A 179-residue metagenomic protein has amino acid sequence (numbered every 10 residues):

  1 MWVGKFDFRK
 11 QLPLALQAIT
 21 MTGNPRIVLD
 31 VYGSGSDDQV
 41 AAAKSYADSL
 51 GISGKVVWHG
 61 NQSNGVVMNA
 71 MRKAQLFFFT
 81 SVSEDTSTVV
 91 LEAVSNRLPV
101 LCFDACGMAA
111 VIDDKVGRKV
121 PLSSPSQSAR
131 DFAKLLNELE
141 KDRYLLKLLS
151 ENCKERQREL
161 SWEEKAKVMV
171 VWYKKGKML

Functional and structural regions predicted by a protein language model:
V3, V28-K44, G60: Glycosyltransferase donor-sugar binding loop
D7-M21: A conserved mid-protein helix/loop that constitutes part of the nucleotide-sugar donor-binding site
A42-Q62: Nucleotide-activated donor-binding/catalytic signature segment of Leloir-type glycosyltransferases, i.e., the conserved
N61-Q62, N69-A74: Short alpha-helical donor nucleotide-sugar binding micro-motif in glycosyltransferases
V82: Aromatic "clamp/platform" in nucleotide-sugar-dependent glycosyltransferases that forms part of the donor/acceptor
P99-C102: Short hydrophobic beta-strand element within catalytic cores of glycosyltransferases and related nucleotide-activated
A109-N137, Y144: Change "using UDP/GDP/dTDP sugars" to "using nucleotide sugars
Y144-K174, M178: A charged, aromatic-enriched C-terminal amphipathic alpha-helix characteristic of glycosyltransferases across folds
